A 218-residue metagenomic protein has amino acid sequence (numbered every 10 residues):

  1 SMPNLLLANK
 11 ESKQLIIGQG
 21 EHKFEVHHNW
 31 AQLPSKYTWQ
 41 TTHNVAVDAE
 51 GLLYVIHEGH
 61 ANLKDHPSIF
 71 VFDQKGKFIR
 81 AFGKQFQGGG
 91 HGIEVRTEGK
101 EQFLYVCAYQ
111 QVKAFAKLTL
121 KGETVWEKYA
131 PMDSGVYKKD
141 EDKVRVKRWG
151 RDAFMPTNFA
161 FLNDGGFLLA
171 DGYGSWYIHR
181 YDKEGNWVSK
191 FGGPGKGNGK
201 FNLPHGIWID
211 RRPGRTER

Functional and structural regions predicted by a protein language model:
S1-M2: N-terminal export leaders
L5-R218: Eukaryotic scaffold repeat domains enriched in small/polar residues
